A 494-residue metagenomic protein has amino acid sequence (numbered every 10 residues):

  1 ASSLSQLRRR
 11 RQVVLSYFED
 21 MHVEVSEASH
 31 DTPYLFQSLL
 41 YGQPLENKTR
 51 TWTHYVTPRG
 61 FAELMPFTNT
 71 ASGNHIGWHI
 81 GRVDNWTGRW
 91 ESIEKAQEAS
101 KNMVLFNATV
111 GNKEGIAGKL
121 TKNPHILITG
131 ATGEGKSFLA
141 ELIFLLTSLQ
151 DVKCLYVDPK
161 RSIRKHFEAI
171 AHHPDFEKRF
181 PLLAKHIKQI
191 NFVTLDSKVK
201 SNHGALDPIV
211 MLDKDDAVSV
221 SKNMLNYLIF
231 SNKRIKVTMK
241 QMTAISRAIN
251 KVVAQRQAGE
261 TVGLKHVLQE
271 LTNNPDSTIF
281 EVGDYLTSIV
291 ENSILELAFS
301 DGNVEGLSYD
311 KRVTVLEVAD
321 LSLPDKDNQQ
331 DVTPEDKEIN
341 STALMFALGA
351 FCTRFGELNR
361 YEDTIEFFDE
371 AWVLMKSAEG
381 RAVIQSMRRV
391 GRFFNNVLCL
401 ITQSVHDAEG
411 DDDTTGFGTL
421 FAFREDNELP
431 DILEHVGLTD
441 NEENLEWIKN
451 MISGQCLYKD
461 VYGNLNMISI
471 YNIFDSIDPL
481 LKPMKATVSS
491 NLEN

Functional and structural regions predicted by a protein language model:
A1-P124, I473-D475, L492: Basic- and hydrophobic-enriched, low-structure N-terminal and domain-boundary segments that flank ATP-binding catalytic
E19, S148, R392: Anion (oxyanion) recognition and catalysis
E24-F36, R164-H166, E260-G263, Y361-T364 (+1 more regions): Short, glycine/acidic-rich hinge or "gate" loops at secondary-structure transitions that mediate conformational
D31-P58, A62-H79, A131-T132, A408-N494: C-terminal regions of RecA-like/P-loop NTPase motor modules
P58-V104, V110, R161, A169-H173 (+3 more regions): P-loop NTPase motor domains
V110-E134, F138-F144, L155-R164, I170-A171 (+4 more regions): Conserved P-loop NTPase motor cores
Q150-V152: Conserved SF1/SF2 helicase motif Ia
E177-N202: Flexible glycine/proline-rich, aromatic-decorated loop/lid segments
